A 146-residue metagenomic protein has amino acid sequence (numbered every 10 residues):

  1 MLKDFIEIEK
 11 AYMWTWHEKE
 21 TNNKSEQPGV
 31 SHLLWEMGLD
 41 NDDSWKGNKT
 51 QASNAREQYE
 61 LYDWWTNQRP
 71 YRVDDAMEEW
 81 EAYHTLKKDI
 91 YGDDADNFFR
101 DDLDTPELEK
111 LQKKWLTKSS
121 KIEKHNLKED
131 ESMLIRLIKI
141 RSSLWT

Functional and structural regions predicted by a protein language model:
M1-I140: Long, non-globular targeting/processing and low-complexity regions
W145: Cell wall/extracellular polymer interaction/catalysis modules
